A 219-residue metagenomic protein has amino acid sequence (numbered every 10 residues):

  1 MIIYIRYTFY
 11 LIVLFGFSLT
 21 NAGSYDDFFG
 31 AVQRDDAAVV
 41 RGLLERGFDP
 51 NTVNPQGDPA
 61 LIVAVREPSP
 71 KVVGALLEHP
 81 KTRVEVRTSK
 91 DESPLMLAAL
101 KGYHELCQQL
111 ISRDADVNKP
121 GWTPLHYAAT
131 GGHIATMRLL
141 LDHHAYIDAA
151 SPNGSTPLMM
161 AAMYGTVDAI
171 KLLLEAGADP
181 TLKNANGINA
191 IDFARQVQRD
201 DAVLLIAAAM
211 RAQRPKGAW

Functional and structural regions predicted by a protein language model:
I2, T20-F48, P55-D58, G74 (+2 more regions): Intrinsically disordered, low-complexity regulatory segments in ankyrin-centric signaling systems
T8-G16: Bacterial N-terminal signal peptides
N21-F28, H143, A176, A185-I188 (+1 more regions): Ankyrin-repeat-protein effector appendages
G30-D35, V63-S69, L97-Y103, Y127-H133 (+2 more regions): Ankyrin repeat A-helix N-terminal signature
D36-L44, S69-E78, Y103-I111, H133-L141 (+2 more regions): Ankyrin repeat structural motif
P50, R83-V84, V117, I147 (+1 more regions): Ankyrin-repeat inter-repeat connecting loop/turn
N54, T88, N118-G121, S151 (+1 more regions): Ankyrin repeat boundary/linker residues
